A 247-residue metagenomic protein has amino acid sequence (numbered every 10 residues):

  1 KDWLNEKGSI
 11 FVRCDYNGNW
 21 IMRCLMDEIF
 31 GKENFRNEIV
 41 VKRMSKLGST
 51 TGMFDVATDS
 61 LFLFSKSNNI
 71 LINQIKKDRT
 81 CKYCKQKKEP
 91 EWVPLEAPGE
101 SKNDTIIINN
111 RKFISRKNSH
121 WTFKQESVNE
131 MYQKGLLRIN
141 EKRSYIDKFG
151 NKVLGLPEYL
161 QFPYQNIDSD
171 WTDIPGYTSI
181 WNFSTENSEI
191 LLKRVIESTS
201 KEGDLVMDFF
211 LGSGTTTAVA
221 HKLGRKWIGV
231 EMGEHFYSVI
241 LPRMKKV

Functional and structural regions predicted by a protein language model:
K1-L205, Y237: Class I S-adenosyl-L-methionine
S188-K246: Conserved S-adenosyl-L-methionine
